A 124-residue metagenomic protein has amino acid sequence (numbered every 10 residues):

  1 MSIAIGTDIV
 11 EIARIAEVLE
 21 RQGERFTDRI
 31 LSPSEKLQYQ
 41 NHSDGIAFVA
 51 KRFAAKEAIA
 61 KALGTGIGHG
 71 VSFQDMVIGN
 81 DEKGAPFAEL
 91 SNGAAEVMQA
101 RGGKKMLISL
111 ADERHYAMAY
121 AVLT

Functional and structural regions predicted by a protein language model:
M1-T124: Core catalytic alpha/beta fold that binds nucleotide/phospho-ligands
